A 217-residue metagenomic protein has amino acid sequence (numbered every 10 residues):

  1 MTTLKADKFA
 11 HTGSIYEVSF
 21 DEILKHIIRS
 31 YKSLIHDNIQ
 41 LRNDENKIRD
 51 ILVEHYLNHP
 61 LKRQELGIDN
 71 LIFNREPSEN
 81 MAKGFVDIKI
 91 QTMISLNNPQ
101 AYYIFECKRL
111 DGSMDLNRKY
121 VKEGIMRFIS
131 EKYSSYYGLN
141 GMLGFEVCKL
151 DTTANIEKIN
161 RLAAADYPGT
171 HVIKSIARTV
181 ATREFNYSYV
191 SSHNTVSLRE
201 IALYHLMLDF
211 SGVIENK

Functional and structural regions predicted by a protein language model:
M1-N46, I51-E65, M114, R118 (+2 more regions): C-terminal tail/extension regions appended to the core domain(s) of diverse proteins
G67-P99: Active-site metal-binding core of divalent-cation-utilizing nuclease and nuclease-like domains
F85, Y102, A202: Broad gene-expression machinery/nucleic-acid interaction feature
D87-I88, E123-I125: Short acidic (Asp/Glu) patches
I88-I90, Y103-R109: Conserved catalytic cores of phosphodiester-cleaving nucleases, focusing on short active-site segments
A101-I104, L116-E123: "Short basic amphipathic alpha-helical interaction patches in structured regions
L143-G144: Loop/turn-rich, solvent-exposed surfaces of beta-rich toroidal or solenoidal domains
